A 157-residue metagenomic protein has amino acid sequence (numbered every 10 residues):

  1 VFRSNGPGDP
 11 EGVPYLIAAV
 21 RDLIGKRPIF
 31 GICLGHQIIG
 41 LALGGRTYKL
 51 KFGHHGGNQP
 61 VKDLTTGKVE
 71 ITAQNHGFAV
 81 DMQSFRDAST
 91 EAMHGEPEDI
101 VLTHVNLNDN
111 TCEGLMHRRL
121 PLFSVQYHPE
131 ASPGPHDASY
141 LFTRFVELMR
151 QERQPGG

Functional and structural regions predicted by a protein language model:
F2, L43, P97, F123-Y127: Generic, low-specificity signal for short hydrophobic/alpha-helical stretches with a mild N-terminal bias, encompassing
R3-M82, P135-L148: Cysteine-nucleophile active-site neighborhood
F30, T103, F123: Conserved Rossmann-like nucleotide-binding pocket used by diverse enzymes that bind dinucleotide cofactors
Y48-L50, Q154-G157: Acidic/polar loop patches that form or flank catalytic/metal-binding clefts of enzymes that bind anionic ligands
F52, D63, L107, H117 (+1 more regions): Active-site donor-binding loop signature of nucleotide-sugar glycosyltransferases
G67-R119: Catalytic beta-strand/loop cores that center a nucleophilic Ser/Cys/Thr and support acyl-enzyme chemistry
G114-Q154: A glycine-centered loop/beta-turn motif at secondary-structure junctions
